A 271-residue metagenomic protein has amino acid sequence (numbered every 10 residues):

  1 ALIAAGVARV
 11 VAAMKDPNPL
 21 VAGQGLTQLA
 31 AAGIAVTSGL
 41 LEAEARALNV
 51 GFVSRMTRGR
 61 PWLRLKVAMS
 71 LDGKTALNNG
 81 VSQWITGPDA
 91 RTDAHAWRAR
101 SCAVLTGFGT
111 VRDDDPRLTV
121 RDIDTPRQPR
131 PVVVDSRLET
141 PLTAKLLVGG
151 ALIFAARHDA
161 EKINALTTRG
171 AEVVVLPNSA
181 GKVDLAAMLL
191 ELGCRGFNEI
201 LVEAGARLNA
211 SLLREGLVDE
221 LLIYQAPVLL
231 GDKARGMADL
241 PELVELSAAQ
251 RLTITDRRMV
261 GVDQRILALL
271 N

Functional and structural regions predicted by a protein language model:
A1-E44, R130, L213: Zn2+-dependent cytidine deaminase-like catalytic core
R9-V10, A103, E199, E220: Residues at the N-termini of beta-strands
P17-L20, A43-E44, R112, E139-P141 (+2 more regions): Short gly/pro/ser/thr-enriched loop/turn and capping motifs at secondary-structure boundaries
N18-A32, K145-L146, I163-G170, G236: Active-site-proximal loop->helix
G51-N198, R207-A210: Active-site ligand-binding patch in enzyme domains
R214-L252: Flexible, gly/pro- and Lys/Arg-enriched active-site loops
L240-N271: Conserved histidine-centered catalytic loops in small-molecule metabolism enzymes
